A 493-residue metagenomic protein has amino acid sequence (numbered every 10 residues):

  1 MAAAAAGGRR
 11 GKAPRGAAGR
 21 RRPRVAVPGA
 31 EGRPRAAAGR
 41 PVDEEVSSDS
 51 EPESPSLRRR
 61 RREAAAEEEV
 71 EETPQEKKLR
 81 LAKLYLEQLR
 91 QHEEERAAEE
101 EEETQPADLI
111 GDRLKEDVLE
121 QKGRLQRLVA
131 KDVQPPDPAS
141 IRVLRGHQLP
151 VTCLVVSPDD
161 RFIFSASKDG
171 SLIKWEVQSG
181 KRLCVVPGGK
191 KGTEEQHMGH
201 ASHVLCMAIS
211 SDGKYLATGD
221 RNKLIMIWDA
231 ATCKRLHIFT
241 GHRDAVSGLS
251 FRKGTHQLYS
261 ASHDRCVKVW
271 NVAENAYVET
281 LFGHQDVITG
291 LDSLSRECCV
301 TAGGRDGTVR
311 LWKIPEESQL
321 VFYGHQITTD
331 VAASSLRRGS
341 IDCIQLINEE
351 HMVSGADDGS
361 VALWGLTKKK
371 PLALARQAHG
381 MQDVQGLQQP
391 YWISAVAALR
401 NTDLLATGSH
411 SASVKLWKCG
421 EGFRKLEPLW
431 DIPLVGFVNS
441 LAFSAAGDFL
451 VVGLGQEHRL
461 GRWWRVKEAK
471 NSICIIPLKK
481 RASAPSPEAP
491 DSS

Functional and structural regions predicted by a protein language model:
A2-L149, R462-K467, P485-S493: Intrinsically disordered terminal extensions that flank WD40 beta-propeller domains in eukaryotic WD-repeat scaffold
D132-A139, K174-S202, D220-V246, R252-Q257 (+7 more regions): Per-blade loop-tip surfaces of WD-repeat and WD-like beta-propellers in eukaryotic adaptors/scaffolds
V143-G170: Beta-strand-rich domains and repeat architectures in extracellular enzymes and scaffolds, especially beta-propellers
T152, L205, S247, T289 (+3 more regions): Structural signature of WD-repeat beta-propeller blades
V155-D160, A208-G213, G219, L249-H256 (+5 more regions): Loop/turn segments within WD40 beta-propeller blades
A166-D169, G219-N222, A261-D264, A302-D306 (+3 more regions): Conserved strand-to-loop turn within each blade of WD40 beta-propeller repeats
E349, G386-E421: Loop/turn-rich, solvent-exposed surfaces of beta-rich toroidal or solenoidal domains
S444-P490: Blade-level signature of beta-propeller repeat domains, shared across WD40, Kelch, NHL, RCC1 and BNR/Asp-box propellers
